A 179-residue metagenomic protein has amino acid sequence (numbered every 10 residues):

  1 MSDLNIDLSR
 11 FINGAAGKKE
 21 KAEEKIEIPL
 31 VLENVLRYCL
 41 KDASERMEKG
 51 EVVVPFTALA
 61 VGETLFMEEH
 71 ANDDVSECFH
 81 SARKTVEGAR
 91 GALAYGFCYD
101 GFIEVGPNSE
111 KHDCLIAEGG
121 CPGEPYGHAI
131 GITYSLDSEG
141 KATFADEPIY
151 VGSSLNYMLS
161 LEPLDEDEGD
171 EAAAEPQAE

Functional and structural regions predicted by a protein language model:
M1-T85: N-terminal domain-onset segments
D3, A94-E179: Low-complexity intrinsically disordered segments
A15-A16, A22, A43, A58-A60 (+8 more regions): A sequence-composition feature that detects small, non-aromatic residues
V52-V53, G91, K111: Short, well-ordered loop/turn elements at secondary-structure boundaries
V75-V105: A charged amphipathic helix-loop-strand protein-protein interaction module that recurs in cytosolic assemblies
